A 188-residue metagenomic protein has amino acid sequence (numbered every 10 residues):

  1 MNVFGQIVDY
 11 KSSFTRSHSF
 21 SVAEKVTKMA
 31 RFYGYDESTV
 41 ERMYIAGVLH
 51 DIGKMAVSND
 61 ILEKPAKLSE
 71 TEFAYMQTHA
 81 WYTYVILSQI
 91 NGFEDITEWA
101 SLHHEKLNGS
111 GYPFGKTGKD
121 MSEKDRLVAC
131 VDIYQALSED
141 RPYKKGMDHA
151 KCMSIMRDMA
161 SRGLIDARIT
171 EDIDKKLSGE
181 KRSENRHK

Functional and structural regions predicted by a protein language model:
M1-K188: Histidine- and acidic-residue-rich, metal-dependent catalytic cores
